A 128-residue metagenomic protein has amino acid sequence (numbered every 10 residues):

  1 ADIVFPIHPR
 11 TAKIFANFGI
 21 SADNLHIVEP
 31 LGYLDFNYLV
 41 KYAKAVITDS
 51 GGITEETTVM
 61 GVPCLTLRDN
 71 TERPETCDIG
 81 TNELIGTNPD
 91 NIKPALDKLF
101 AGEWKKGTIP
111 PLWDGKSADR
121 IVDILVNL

Functional and structural regions predicted by a protein language model:
F5-L128: Nucleotide-activated sugar donor-binding and catalytic core shared by glycosyltransferases and related lipid-linked
